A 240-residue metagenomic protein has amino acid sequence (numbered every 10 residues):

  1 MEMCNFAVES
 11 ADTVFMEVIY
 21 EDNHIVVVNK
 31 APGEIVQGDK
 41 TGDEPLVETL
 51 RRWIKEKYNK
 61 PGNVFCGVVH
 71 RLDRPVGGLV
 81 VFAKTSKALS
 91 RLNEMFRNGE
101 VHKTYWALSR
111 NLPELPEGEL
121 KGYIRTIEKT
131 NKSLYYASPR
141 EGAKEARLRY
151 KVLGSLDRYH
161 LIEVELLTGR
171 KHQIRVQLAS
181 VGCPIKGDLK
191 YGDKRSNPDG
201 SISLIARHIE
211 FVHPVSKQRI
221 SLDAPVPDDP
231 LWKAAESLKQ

Functional and structural regions predicted by a protein language model:
M1-Q240: RNA pseudouridine synthases
